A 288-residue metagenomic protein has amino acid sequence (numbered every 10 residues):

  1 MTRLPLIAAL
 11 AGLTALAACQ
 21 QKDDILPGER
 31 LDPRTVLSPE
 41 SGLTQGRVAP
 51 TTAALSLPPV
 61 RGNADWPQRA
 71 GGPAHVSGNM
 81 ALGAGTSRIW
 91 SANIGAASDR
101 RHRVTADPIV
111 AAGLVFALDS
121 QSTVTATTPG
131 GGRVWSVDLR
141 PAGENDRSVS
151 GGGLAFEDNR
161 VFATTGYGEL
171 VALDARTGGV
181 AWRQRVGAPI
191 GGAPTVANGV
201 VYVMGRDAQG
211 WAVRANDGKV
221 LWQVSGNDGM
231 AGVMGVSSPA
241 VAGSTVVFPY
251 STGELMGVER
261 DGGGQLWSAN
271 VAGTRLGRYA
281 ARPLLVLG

Functional and structural regions predicted by a protein language model:
C19-K22: Bacterial signal peptide processing site
E29-G46, A53-I89: Blade/loop signatures of beta-propeller domains
N63-A64, A112-G113, D158-N159, N198-G199 (+1 more regions): Short coil/turn segments that connect the beta-strands within blades of beta-propeller domains
W90-I109, S136-A155, W182-A197, V220-A242 (+1 more regions): Extracytoplasmic beta-rich repeat domains
D119, D158, T165-G166, G205-R206 (+1 more regions): Structural signature of WD-repeat beta-propellers
T128-G132, D174-G178, R214-G218, E259-G262: Short loop/turn segments that connect beta-strands within beta-propeller blades
